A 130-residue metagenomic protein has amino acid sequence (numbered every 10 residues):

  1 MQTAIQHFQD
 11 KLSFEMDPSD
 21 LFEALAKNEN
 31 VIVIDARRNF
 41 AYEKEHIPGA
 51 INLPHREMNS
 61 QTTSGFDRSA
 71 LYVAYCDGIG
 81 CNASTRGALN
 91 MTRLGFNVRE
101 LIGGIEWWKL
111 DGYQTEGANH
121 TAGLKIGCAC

Functional and structural regions predicted by a protein language model:
M1-V33, N39-K44, G117-C130: Flexible, polar/low-complexity N-terminal or interdomain linker segments that lie immediately upstream of folded
L21, D35, A50, M91: Terminal peptide-recognition signature
F22, T62-T63: Short hydrophobic/charged patches on amphipathic alpha-helices used for structural packing and interfaces
N28-V33, P48-G49, L71, F96-N97: Short active-site oxyanion
Y42-P48, W108: Short loop/helix-cap segments at secondary-structure boundaries that form the rim of catalytic
I51, R68-S69, T115-N119: Short, hinge-like loop/turn segments at secondary-structure boundaries
R56-T62: Alpha-helical scaffolding within the catalytic cores of extracellular/periplasmic polymer-degrading hydrolases
S64-K109: Catalytic cysteine-centered active loop of the rhodanese-like fold, especially the PTP/DSP P-loop
